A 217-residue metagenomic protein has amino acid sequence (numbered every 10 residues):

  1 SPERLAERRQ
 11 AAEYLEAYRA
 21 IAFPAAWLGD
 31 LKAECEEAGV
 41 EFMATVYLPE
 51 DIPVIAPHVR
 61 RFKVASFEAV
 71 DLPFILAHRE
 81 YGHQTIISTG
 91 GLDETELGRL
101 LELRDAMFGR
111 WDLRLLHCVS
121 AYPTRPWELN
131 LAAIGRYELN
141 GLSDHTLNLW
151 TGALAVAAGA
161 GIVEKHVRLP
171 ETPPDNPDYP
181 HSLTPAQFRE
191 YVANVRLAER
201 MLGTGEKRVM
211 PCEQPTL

Functional and structural regions predicted by a protein language model:
S1-L217: Catalytic cores and adjacent flexible loops of soluble metabolic enzymes that perform enolate/carbanion chemistry on
